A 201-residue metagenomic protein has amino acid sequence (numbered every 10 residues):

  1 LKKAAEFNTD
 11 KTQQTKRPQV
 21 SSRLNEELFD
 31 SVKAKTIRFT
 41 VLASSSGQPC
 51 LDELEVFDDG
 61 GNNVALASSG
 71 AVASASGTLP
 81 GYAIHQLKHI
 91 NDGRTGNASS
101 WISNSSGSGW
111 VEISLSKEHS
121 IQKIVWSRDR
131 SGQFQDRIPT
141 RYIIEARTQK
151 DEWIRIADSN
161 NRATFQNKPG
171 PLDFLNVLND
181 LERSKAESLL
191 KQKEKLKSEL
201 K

Functional and structural regions predicted by a protein language model:
L1-K35, S45-I121, D129-R137, E152 (+2 more regions): Disordered, acidic Ser/Thr/Pro-rich linker "stalks" and the adjacent N-terminal cap of the next globular domain
Y142-I144: Short beta-strand elements bearing conserved aromatic residues within extracellular beta-rich modules
